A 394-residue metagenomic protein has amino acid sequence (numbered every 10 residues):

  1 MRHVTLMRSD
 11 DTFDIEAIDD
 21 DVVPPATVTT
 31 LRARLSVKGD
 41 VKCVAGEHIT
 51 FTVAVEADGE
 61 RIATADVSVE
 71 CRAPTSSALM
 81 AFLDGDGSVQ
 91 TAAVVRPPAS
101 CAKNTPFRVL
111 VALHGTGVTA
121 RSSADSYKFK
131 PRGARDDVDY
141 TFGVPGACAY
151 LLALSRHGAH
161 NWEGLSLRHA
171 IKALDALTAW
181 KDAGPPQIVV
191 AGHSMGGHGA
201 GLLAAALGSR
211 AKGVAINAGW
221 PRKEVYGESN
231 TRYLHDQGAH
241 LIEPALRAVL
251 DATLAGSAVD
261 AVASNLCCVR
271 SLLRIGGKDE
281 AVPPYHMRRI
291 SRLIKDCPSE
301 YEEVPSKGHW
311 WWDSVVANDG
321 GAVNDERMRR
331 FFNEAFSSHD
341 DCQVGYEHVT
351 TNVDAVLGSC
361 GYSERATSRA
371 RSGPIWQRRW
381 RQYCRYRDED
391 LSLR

Functional and structural regions predicted by a protein language model:
F13-I18, V23-R34, K38-D40, S88-T91 (+1 more regions): Alpha/beta-hydrolase-fold serine-hydrolase catalytic core, especially in secreted/extracellular enzymes
A54-K103: N-terminal cap/lid segment of alpha/beta-hydrolase-fold proteins
A99-T105, E163-H198, A205-A211, N265: Gly/Ser-rich "nucleophile elbow"/oxyanion-hole loop immediately N-terminal to the catalytic nucleophile in hydrolases
N104-W180: Active-site machinery of serine-nucleophile hydrolases
S122, R132-R135, K212-S264, C268: Mobile cap/lid helix-loop segments that gate and shape the active-site cleft of serine hydrolases
V190-G192, N217, R274: Short beta-strand immediately N-terminal to the catalytic nucleophile in serine-hydrolase-like folds
L266, L272-I275, D279: Short beta-strand/loop motif that positions the catalytic acidic residue of the alpha/beta-hydrolase fold
E280-H286: Conserved alpha/beta-hydrolase "acid-adjacent" motif
